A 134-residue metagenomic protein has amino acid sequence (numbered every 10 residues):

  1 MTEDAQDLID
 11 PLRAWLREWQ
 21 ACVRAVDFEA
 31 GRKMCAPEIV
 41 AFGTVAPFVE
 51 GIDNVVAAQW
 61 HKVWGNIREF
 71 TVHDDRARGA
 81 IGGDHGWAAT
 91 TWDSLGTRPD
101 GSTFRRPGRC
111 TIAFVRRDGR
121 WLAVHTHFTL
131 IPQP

Functional and structural regions predicted by a protein language model:
M1-E38, L122, P134: Short, low-complexity N-terminal intrinsically disordered segments enriched in polar/charged residues
I9, F28-G83, R105: A solvent-exposed, acidic/Ser-Thr-rich amphipathic alpha-helical stretch
C35-A36, W92-S94, H127-L130: Short beta-strand segments enriched in hydrophobic/aromatic residues within well-folded beta-rich domains
I81-S94: A short hydrophobic beta-strand element
S94-R98, F114: Beta-strand elements of well-folded, non-transmembrane domains
P107-P134: Short beta-strand edge/turn micro-motifs at domain boundaries
